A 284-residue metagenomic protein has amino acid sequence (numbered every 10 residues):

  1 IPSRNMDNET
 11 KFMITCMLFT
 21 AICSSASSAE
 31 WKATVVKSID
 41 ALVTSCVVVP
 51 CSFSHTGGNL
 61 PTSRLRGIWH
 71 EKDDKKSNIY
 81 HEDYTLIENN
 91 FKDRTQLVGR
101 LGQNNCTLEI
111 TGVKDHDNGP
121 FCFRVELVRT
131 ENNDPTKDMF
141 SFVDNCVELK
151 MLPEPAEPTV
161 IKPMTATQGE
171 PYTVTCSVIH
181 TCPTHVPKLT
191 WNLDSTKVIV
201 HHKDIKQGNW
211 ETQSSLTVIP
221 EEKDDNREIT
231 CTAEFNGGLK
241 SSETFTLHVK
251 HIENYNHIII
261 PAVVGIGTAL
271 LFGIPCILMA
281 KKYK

Functional and structural regions predicted by a protein language model:
I1-S45, N118-F121, E131, V147 (+1 more regions): N-terminal Sec-dependent signal peptide, specifically the hydrophobic helical h-region
L18-A33, H70-K75, D138-V160, N192-V198 (+2 more regions): Flexible inter-domain hinge/linker segments at boundaries of tandem extracellular adhesion modules
K37-D40, D93-H116, R129, K162-T165 (+1 more regions): Extracellular beta-strand/loop-rich beta-sandwich domains predominantly from IgSF
V47, H116-E126, Y172-V174, P187 (+1 more regions): Conserved Ig-like domain signature around the intradomain disulfide
P50-S54, T173-I179: Short edge beta-strand/loop segments characteristic of extracellular beta-sandwich folds
S54-R94, E131, C182-H202: N-terminal V-set
N59-T62, T130-D144, L239-T244: Beta-sandwich strand segments
I259-K284: Single-pass type I membrane-protein transmembrane alpha-helix
